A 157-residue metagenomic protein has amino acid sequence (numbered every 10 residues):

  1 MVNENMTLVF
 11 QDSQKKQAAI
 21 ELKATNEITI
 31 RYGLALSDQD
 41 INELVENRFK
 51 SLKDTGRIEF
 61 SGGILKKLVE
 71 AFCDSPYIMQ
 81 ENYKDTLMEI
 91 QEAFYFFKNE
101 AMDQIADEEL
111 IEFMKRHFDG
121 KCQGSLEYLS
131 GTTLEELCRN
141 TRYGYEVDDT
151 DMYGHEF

Functional and structural regions predicted by a protein language model:
M1-E4, H155-F157: Polar low-complexity intrinsically disordered regions
V2-K50: Short terminal alpha-helical segments
G33-E156: Acidic, low-complexity, intrinsically disordered interaction modules
